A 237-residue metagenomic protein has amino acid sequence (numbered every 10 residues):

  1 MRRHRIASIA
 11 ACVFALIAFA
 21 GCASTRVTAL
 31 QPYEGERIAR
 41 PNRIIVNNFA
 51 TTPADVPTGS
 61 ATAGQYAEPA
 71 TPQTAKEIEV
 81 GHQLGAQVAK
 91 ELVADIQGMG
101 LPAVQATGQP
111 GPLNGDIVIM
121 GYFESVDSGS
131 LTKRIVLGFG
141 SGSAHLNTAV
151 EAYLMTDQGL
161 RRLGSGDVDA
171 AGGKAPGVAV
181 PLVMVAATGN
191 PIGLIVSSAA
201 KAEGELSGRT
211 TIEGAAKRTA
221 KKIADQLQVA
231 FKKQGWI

Functional and structural regions predicted by a protein language model:
M1-A10: Bacterial N-terminal signal peptides that target proteins for export
A7, E34-I38, L137-S141: Short, surface-exposed loop and linker segments with low hydrophobicity and enrichment for Pro/Ser/Thr
A10-A20: Bacterial N-terminal signal peptides
C22-A94, G164-D169, V180-A187, P191-I237: A structural "domain/chain start" motif
V88-V104, M155: A structural motif corresponding to the C-terminal end of an alpha-helix and its immediate exit/capping segment
G100-P110, Q234-I237: Surface-exposed patches in mature extracellular/periplasmic domains of secreted proteins
G108-L182: Surface-exposed short loop/turn segments
